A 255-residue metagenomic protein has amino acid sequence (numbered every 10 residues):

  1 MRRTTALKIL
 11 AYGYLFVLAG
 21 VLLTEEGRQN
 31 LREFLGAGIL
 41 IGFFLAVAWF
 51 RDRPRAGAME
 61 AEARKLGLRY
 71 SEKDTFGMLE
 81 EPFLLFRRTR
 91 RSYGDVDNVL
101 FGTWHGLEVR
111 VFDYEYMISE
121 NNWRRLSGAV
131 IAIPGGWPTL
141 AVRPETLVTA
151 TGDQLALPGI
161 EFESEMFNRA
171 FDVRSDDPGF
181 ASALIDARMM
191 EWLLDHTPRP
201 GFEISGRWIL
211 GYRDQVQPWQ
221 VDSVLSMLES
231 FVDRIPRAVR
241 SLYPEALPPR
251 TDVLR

Functional and structural regions predicted by a protein language model:
M1-A11, K65, R69-K73, M78-E80: N-terminal membrane-targeting/pre-transmembrane regions
M1-R53, R255: Alpha-helical transmembrane spans
L23, L84-L85: Short, aromatic- and cysteine-enriched interfacial helices/patches that mediate contacts at lipid membranes
R32-R53, G77-L79, F83, V173-S175 (+1 more regions): Long, low-complexity, intrinsically disordered polar/charged segments
R53-E60: Inner-leaflet juxtamembrane helices
E60-E72, F86-R255: Charged, low-complexity intrinsically disordered regions
